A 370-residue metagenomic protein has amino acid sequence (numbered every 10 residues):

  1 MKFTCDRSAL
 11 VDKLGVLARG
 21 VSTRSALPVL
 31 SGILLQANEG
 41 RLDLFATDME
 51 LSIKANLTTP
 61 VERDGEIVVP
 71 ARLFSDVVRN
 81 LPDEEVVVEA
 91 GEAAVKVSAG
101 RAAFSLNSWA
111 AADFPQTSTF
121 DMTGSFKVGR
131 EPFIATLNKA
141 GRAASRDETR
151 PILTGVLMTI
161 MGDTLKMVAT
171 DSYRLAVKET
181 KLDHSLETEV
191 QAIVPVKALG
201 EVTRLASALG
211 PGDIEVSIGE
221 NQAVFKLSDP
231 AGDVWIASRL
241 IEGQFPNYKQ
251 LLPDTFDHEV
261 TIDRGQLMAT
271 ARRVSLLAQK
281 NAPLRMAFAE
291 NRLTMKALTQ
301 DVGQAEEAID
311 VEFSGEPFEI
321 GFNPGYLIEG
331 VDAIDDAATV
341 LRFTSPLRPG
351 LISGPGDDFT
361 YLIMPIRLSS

Functional and structural regions predicted by a protein language model:
M1-S370: Structural preference for solvent-exposed beta-strand-turn elements and adjacent flexible terminal/loop segments within
